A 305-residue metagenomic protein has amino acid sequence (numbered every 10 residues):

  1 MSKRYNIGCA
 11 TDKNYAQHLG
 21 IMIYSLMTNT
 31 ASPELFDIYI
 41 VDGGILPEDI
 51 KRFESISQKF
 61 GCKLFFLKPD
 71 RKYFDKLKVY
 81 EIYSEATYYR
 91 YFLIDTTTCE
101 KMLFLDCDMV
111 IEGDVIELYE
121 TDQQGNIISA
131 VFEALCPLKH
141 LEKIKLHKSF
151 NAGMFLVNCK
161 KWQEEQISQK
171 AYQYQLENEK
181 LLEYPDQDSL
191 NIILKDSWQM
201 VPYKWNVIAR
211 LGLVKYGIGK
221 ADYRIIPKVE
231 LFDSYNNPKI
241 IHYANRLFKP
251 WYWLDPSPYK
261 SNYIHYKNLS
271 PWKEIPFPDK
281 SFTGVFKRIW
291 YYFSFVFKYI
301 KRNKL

Functional and structural regions predicted by a protein language model:
M1-N6, T11, H18, K161-L305: A glycosyltransferase accessory/donor-loop signature
S25-E34: Short, acidic, metal-binding catalytic loop of nucleotide-sugar glycosyltransferases
D37-G43, A130-V131: Short internal beta-strands
G44-E48: A conserved acidic beta->alpha catalytic loop
D49-I50, I56-T96: Active-site-proximal specificity loops/subdomain of glycosyltransferases
F66-L67, A86-C136, H147-S149, L156-K160: GT-A fold catalytic core of metal-dependent nucleotide-sugar glycosyltransferases, centered on the diacidic
I128-L146, P256-N262, W272, N303: A short, conserved beta-to-alpha structural element at the edge of catalytic cores that scaffolds binding
S149-A152, N236: Short, solvent-exposed loop/turn segments at the edges of secondary structure
